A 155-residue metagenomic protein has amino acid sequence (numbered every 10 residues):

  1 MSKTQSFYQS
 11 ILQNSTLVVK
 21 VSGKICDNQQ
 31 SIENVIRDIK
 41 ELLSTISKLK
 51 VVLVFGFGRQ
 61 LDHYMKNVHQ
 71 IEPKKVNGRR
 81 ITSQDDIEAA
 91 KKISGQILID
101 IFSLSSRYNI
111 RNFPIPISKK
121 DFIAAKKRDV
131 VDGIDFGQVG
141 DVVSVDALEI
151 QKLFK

Functional and structural regions predicted by a protein language model:
M1-K155: Nucleotide/pyrophosphate-binding catalytic subdomain
